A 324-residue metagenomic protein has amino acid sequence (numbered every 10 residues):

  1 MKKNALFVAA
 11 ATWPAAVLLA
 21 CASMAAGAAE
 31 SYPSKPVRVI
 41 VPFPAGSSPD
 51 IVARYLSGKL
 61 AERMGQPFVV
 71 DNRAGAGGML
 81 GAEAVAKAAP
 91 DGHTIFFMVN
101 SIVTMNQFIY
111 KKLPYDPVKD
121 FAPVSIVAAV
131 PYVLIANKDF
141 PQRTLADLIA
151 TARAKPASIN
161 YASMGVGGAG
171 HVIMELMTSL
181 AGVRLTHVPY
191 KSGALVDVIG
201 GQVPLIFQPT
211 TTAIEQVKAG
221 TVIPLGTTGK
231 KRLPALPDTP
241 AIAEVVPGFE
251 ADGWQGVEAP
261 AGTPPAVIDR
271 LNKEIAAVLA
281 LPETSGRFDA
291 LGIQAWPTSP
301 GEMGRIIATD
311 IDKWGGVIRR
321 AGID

Functional and structural regions predicted by a protein language model:
K2-V17: Bacterial N-terminal signal peptides that target proteins for export
P14, A20-A26: N-terminal signal peptide c-region/cleavage motif recognized by signal peptidases
G27-K119, S158, G182-L205, Q216 (+2 more regions): N-terminal (or domain-start) structured segment
S34-P36, L180, P265-D324: An extracytoplasmic/periplasmic, membrane-proximal ligand-sensing/linker region
S48, V52, L56, L60 (+13 more regions): Stable alpha-helical elements in mature extracytoplasmic
K87-H93, F108-G193, I242, P247 (+1 more regions): Hinge/capping helix and adjacent helix->loop/strand transition within the periplasmic-binding protein
I102-K112, L176-L180, L205-P237, G315: A ligand-binding cleft/hinge motif common to bilobed small-molecule-binding domains
